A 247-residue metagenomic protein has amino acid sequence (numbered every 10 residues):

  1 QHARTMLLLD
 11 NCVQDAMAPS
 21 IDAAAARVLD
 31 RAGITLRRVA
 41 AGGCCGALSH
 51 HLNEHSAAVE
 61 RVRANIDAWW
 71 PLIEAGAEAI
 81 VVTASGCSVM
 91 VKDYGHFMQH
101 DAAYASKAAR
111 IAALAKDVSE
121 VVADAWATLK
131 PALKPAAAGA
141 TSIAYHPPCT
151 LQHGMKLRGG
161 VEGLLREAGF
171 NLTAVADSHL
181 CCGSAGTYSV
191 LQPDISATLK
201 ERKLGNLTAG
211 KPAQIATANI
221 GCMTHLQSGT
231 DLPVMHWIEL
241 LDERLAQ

Functional and structural regions predicted by a protein language model:
Q1-Q247: Iron-sulfur cluster-binding electron-transfer modules in prokaryotic oxidoreductases
